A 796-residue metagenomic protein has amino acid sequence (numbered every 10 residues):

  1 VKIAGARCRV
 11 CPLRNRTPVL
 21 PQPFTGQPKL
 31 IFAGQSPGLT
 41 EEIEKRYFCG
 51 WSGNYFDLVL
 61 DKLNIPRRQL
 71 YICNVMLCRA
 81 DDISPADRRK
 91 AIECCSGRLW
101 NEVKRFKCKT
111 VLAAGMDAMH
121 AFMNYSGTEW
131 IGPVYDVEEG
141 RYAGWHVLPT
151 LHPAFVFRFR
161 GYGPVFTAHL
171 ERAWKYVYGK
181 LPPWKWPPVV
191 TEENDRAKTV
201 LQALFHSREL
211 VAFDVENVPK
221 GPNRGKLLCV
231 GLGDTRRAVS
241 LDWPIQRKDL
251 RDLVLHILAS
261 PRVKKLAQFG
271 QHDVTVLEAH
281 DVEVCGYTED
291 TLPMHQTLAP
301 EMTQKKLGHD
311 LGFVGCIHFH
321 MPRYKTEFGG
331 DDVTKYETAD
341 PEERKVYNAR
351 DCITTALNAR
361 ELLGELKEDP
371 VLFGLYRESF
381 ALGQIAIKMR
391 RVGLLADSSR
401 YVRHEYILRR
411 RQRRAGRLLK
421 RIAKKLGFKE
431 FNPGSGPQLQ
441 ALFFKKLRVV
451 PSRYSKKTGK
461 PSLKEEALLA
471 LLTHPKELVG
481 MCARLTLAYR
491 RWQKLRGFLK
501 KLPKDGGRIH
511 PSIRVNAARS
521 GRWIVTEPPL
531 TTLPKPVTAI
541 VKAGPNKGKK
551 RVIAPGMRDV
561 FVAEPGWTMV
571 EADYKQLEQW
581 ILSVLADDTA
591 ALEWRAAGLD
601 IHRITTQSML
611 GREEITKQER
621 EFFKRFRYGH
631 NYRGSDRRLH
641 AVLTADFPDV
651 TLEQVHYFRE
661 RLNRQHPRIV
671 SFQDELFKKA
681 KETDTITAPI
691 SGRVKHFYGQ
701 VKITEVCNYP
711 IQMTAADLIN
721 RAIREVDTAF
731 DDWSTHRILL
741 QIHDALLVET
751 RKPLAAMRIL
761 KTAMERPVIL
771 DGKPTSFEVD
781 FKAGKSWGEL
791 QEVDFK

Functional and structural regions predicted by a protein language model:
V1-P182: A polyanion-binding, active-site-adjacent surface
L63, M123-I131, A143, L151-F157 (+3 more regions): Metal-dependent phosphoesterase core characteristic of DEDDh/y 3'-5' exonuclease domains
G179-W243, C285, M302-K306, V314-H318 (+9 more regions): Conserved "right-hand" nucleotidyltransferase catalytic core of DNA-directed polymerases
K220-G221, V230, Q271-V282, M294-P300 (+3 more regions): Short active-site loop/helix that positions an aromatic residue
D234-K265: Nucleic-acid-processing active sites and adjacent nucleic-acid-binding tracks, predominantly divalent metal-dependent
Q384-R391, P451, K504, H510-P511 (+3 more regions): Conserved catalytic core of nucleic-acid polymerases
F647, T762-G772: A common structural junction motif
L747-R751: Short hydrophobic/aromatic beta-strand micro-patches that form the beta-sheet surface supporting nucleotide- or nucleic
